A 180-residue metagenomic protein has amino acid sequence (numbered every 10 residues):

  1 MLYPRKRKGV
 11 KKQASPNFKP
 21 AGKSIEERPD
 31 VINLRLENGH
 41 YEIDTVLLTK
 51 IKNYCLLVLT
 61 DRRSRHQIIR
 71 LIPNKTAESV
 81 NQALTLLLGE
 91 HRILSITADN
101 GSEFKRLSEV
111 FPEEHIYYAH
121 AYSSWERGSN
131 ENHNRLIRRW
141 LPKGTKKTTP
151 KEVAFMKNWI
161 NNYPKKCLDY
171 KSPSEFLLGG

Functional and structural regions predicted by a protein language model:
M1-N33: Basic, flexible linker segments flanking DNA-binding modules in nucleic acid-interacting mobile-element proteins
N38-L48: Two-metal-ion RNase H-like nuclease active-site motif
D44, R65, L84, I96-D99 (+3 more regions): Mobile genetic element proteins and their domesticated derivatives, centered on retroelements and DNA transposons
V46-I68: Short conserved beta-strand segments at catalytic cores or DNA/RNA-binding microdomains of nucleic-acid binding
T49-K52, I69-E90: Active-site beta-loop-alpha junctions of metal-dependent nucleic acid enzymes, especially the RNase H-like/DDE
L86-G89, S108-H115: Short, surface-exposed basic-aromatic patches at helix termini and helix-loop junctions that form
H91-R106, Y122: Acidic/histidine-rich, metal-coordinating catalytic segments
E113-Y118, Y122-G180: Charged alpha-helix within mobile-element recombinases
